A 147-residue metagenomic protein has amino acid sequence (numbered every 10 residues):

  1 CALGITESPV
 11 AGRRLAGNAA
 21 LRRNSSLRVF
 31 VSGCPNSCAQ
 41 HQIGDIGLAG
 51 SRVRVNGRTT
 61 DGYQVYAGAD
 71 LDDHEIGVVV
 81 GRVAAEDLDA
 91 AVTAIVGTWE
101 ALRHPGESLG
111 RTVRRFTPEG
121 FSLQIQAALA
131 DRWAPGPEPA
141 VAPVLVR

Functional and structural regions predicted by a protein language model:
C1-R58, Y63: Small-residue-enriched alpha-helical segments and adjacent helix-cap loops that form tight helix-helix packing
T6, V10, V83-A90, E107: Conserved active-site and cofactor/substrate-binding residues in soluble primary-metabolism enzymes
G12, V92, G106-L109, P118 (+1 more regions): Alpha-helix initiation and N-capping motif
R22, W99-G106, G120-L123, R132 (+1 more regions): Short secondary-structure junctions and interdomain/linker hinges
R23-R28, L102-R114: Flexible, glycine/charged-enriched surface loops at secondary-structure junctions
P35-S37, F116-E119: Short, internal active-site loops enriched in acidic
Q42-L102: Mobile "lid/hinge" segments at catalytic clefts and subdomain interfaces of large enzymes
Q124-R147: Intrinsic disorder at enzyme termini
